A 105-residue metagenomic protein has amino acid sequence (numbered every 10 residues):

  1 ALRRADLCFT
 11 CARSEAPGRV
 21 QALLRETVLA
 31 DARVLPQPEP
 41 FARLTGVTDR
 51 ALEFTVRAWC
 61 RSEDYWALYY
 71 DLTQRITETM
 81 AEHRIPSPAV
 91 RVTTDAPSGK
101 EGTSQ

Functional and structural regions predicted by a protein language model:
A1-R13: Short glycine-/aliphatic-rich beta-strand segments at the starts of folded cytosolic domains
C11-E15, Q21, R25, L29 (+1 more regions): Solvent-exposed, non-transmembrane regulatory segments of membrane-associated proteins
